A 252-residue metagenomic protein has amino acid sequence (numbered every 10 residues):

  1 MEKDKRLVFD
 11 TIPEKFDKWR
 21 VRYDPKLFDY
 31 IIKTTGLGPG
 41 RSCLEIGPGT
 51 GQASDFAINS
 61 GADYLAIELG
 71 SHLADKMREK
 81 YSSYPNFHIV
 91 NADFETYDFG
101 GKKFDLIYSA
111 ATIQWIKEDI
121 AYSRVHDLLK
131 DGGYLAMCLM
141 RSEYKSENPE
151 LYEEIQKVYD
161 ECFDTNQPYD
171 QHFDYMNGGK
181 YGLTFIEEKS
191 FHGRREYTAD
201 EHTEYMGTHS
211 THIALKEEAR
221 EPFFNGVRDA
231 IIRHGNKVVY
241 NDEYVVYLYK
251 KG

Functional and structural regions predicted by a protein language model:
M1-G38: Conserved class I S-adenosyl-L-methionine
L44, T50-Y97: Class I SAM-dependent methyltransferase SAM/SAH-binding core
T50, Q167, H172-G252: Conserved Class I S-adenosyl-L-methionine
Y97-I107: A short acidic, Gly/Pro-enriched loop at the edge of an enzyme's catalytic core that lines a small-molecule cofactor
A111-T112, L139: Short catalytic micro-motifs in class I SAM-dependent methyltransferases
W115-V125: A short, conserved alpha-helix within the catalytic core of class I
H126, K130-R195: Conserved catalytic/acceptor-binding region of the Class I
